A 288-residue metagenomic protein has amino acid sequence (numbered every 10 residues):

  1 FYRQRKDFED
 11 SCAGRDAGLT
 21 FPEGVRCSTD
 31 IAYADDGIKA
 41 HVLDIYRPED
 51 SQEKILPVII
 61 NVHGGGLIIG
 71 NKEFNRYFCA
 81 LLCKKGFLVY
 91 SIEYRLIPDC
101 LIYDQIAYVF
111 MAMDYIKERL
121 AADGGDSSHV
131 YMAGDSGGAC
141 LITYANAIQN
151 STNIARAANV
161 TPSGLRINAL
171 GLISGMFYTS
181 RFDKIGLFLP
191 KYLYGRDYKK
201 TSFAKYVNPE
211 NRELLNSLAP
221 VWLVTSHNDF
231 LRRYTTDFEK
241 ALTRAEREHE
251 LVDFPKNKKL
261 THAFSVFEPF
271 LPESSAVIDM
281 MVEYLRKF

Functional and structural regions predicted by a protein language model:
F1-F288: Alpha/beta-hydrolase superfamily serine-hydrolase fold, recognizing
